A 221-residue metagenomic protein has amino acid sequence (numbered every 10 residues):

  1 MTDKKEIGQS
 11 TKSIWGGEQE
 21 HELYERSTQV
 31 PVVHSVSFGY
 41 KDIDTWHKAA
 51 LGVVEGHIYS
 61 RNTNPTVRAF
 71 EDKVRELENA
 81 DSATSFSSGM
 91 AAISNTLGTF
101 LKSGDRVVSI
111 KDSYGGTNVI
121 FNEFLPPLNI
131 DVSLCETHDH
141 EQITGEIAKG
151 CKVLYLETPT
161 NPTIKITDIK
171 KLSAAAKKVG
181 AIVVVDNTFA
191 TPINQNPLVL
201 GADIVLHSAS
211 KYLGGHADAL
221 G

Functional and structural regions predicted by a protein language model:
M1-V54, N62: N-terminal glycine-rich, Lys/His-bearing helix-loop that initiates the first secondary-structure elements of many
T2-K4, S10-G16, H21, S82-G221: Conserved PLP-enzyme active-site core in the AAT-like
S27-V30, N79, D218: Short, basic and Ser/Thr-rich N-terminal targeting/leader segments
S37, D42-S94, G116-E123: Conserved N-terminal alpha-helix of the aminotransferase class I/II PLP-enzyme fold
